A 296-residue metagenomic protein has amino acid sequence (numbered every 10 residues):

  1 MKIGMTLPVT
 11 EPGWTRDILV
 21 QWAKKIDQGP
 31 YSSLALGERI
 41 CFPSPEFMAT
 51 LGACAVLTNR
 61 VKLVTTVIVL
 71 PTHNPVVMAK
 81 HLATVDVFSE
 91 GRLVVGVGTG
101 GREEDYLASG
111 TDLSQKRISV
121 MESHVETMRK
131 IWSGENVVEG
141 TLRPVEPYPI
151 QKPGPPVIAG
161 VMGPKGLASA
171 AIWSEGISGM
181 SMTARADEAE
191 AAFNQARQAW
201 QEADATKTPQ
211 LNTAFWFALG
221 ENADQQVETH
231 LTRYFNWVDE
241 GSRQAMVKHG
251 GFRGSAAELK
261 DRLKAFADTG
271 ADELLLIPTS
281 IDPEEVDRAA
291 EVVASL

Functional and structural regions predicted by a protein language model:
M1-L296: Active-site-adjacent structural elements that line small-molecule/cofactor binding pockets in enzymes
